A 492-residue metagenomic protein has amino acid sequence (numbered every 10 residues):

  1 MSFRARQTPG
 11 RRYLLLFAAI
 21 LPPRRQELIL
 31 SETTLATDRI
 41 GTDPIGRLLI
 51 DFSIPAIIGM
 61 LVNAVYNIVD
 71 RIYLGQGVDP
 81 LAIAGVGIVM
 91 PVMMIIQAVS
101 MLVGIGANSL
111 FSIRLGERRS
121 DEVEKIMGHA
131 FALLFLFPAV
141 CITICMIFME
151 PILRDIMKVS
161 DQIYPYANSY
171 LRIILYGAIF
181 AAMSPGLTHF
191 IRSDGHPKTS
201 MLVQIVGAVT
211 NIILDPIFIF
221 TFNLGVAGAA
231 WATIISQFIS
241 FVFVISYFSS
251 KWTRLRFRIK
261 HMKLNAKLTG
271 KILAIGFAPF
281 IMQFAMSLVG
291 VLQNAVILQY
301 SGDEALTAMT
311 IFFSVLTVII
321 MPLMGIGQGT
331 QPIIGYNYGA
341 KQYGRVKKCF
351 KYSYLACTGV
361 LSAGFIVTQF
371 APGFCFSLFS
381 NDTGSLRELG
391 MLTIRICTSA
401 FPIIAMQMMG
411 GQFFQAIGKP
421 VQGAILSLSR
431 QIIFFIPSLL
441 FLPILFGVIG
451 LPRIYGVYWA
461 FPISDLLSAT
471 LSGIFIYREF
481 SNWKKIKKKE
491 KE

Functional and structural regions predicted by a protein language model:
F3, R12-S53, F111-G177, T221-G276 (+2 more regions): Short alpha-helical transmembrane segments in multi-pass integral membrane proteins
T42, G46-V65, V69, V92-V99 (+6 more regions): Residue-level signal for short hydrophobic patches within transmembrane helices of multi-pass membrane transporters
D51-D70, I173, S184, G207 (+4 more regions): Transmembrane helical elements of multi-pass membrane transporters/channels
L61, V65-I83, L153-D161, I217-L224 (+4 more regions): Helix-terminus/linker motif at the lipid-water interface of multi-pass membrane proteins
I68, G77-P80, R114-E117, S193-D194 (+5 more regions): Helix-loop interface residues and adjacent transmembrane-helix termini in multi-pass membrane transporters, primarily
L74-M94, D161-Y166, V226-A229, L268-I275 (+5 more regions): Interfacial/gating helices of multi-pass transporter permease domains
I83-T143, A181-S200, A308-I366, F370-P372 (+1 more regions): Small-residue-rich hydrophobic transmembrane alpha-helices
G104, I174-R192, S200-A208, A229-V242 (+4 more regions): Short runs within selected transmembrane alpha-helices of multi-pass transporters and secretion channels
